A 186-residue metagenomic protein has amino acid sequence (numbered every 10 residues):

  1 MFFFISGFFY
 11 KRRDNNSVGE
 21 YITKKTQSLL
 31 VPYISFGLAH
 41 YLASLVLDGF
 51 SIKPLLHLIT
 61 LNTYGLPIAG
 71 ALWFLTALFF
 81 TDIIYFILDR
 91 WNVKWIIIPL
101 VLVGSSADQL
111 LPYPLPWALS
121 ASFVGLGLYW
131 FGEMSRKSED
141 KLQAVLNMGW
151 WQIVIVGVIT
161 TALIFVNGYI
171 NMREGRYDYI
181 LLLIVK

Functional and structural regions predicted by a protein language model:
M1-K186: Alpha-helical transmembrane segments and their immediate juxtamembrane cytosolic regions
